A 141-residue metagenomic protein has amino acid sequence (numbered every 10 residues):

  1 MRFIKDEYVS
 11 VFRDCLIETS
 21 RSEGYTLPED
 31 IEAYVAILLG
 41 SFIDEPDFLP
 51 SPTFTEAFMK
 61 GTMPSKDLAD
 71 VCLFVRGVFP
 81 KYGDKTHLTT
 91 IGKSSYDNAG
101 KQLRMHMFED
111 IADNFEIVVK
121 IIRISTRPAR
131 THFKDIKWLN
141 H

Functional and structural regions predicted by a protein language model:
M1-N140: Polar/charged low-complexity regulatory segments
